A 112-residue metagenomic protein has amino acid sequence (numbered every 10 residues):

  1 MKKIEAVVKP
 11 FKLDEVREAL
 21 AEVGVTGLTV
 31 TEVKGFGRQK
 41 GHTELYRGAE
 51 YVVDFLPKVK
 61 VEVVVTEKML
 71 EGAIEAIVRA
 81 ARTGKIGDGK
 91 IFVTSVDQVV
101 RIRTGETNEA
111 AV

Functional and structural regions predicted by a protein language model:
M1-V112: Positively charged, small/polar-rich N-terminal and surface patches that mediate targeting and assembly and bind
